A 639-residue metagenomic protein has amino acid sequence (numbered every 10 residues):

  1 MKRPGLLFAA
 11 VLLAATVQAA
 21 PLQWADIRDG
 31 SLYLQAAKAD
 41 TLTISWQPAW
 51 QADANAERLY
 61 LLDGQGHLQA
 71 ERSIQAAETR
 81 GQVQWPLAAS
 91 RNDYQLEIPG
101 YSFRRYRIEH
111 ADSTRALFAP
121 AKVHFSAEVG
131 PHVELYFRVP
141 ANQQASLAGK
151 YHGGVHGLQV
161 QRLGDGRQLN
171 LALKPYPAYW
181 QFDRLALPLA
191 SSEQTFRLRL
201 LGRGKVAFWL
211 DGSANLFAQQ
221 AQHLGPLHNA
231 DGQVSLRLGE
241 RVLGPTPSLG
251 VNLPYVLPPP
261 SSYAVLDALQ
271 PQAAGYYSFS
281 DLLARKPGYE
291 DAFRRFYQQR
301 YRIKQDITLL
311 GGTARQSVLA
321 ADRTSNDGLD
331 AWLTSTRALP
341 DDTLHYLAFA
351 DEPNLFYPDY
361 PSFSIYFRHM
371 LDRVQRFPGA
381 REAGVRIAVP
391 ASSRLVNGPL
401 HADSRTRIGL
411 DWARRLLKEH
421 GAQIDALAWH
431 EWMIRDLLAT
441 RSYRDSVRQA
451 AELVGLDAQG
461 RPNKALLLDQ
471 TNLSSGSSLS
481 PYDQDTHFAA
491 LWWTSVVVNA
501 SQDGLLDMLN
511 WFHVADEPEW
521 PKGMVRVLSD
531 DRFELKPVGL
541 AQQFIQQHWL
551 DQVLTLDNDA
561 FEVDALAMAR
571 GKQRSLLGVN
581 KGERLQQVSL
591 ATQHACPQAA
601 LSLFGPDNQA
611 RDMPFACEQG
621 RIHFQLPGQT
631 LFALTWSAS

Functional and structural regions predicted by a protein language model:
A20-A230: Acidic, Ser/Thr/Pro
I44, N55-L61, H156-R162, L585-A610: Beta-strand-rich binding/interaction modules
H223-F279: Boundary/entry segment of secreted carbohydrate-active catalytic domains
V256-P258, S262-D436: Substrate-binding cleft and catalytic face of glycoside hydrolase catalytic domains, especially the flexible beta-alpha
A292, W432-L479: Glycoside hydrolase catalytic-domain groove-lining segments
L468, N472-W549, V553-D564: Aromatic/acidic polysaccharide-binding cleft in carbohydrate-active enzymes
D559-A595, F604-P606, Q629-F632, S639: Carbohydrate-binding surface patches
A616-S639: C-terminal beta-strand-rich structural cap/linker in extracellular carbohydrate-active enzymes
